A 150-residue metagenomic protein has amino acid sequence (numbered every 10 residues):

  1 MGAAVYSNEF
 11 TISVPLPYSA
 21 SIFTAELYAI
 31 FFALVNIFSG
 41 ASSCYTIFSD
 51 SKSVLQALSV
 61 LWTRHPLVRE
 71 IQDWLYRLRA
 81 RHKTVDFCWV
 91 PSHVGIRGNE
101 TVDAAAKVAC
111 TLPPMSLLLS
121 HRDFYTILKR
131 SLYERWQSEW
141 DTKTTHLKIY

Functional and structural regions predicted by a protein language model:
M1-T46, L58: RNase H-like nuclease fold core
G40, T46-Y150: C-terminal functional segments of enzyme domains
